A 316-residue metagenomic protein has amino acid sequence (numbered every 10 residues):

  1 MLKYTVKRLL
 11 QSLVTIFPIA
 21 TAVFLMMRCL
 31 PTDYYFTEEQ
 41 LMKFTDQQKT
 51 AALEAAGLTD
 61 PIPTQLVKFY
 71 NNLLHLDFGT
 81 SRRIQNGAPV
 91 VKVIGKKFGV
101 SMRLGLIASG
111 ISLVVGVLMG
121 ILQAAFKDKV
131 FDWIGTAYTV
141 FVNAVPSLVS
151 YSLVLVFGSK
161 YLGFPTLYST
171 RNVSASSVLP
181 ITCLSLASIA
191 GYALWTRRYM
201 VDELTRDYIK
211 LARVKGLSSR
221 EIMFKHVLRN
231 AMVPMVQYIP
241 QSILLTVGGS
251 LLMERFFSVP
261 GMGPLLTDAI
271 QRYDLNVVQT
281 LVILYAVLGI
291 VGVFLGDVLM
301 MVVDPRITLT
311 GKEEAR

Functional and structural regions predicted by a protein language model:
L2-K3, F98-F131, S147, R171-R316: Alpha-helical transmembrane segments of integral membrane proteins, especially multi-pass inner/plasma-membrane
V6-R8, L13: Hydrophobic alpha-helical segments of polytopic membrane proteins
S12, K97, S101, A137-A144 (+1 more regions): Residue-level signal for discrete positions within transmembrane alpha-helices of multi-pass small-molecule
I16-V67, Y161-V173, L179: Hydrophobic alpha-helical transmembrane segments of membrane transport/permease proteins and related membrane-embedded
F17-A22, L106-G110, V149-V156, I283: Hydrophobic alpha-helical transmembrane segments of multi-pass integral membrane proteins
V23-L30, G57, A137-P165, S185: Membrane-water interface segments at the C-terminal ends of transmembrane alpha-helices in multi-pass inner-membrane
L58-V117: An internal, D/E-rich "acidic patch" concept
